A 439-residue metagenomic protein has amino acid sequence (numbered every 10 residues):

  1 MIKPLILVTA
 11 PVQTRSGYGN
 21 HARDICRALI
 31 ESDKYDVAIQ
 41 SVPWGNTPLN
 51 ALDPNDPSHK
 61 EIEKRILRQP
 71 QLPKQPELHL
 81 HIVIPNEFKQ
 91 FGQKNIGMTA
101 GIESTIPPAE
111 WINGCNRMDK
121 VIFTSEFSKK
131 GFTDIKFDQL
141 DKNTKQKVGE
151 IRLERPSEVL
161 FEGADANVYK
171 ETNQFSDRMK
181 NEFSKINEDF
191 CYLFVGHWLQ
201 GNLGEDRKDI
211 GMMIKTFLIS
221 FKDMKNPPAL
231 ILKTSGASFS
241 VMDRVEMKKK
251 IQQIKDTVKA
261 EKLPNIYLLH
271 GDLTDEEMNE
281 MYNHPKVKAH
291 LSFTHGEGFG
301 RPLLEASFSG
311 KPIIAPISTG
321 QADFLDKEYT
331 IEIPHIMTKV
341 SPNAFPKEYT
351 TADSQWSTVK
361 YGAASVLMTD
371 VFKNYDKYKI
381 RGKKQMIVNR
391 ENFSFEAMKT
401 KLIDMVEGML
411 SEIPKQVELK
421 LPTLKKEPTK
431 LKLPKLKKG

Functional and structural regions predicted by a protein language model:
M1-Q75, N226-A229, T400-M405: N-terminal pre-catalytic "stem/leader" segment of glycosyltransferase-like enzymes
L7-T9, N46-T133: Extended catalytic core of nucleotide-activated donor transferases of GT-like folds
H21-R23, R27-A28, D36, D165-E277: Conserved catalytic-core segment of nucleotide-activated headgroup transferases in glycan assembly
K120-R178: Donor nucleotide-sugar binding/catalytic pocket of nucleotide-sugar-dependent glycosyltransferases
E280-G298, F308-K311: Acidic donor-binding loop of glycosyltransferase active sites
P312-A315, I331-E332: Short hydrophobic beta-strand element within catalytic cores of glycosyltransferases and related nucleotide-activated
A322-D370: Change "using UDP/GDP/dTDP sugars" to "using nucleotide sugars
Q355-A363, K373-D404: A charged, aromatic-enriched C-terminal amphipathic alpha-helix characteristic of glycosyltransferases across folds
